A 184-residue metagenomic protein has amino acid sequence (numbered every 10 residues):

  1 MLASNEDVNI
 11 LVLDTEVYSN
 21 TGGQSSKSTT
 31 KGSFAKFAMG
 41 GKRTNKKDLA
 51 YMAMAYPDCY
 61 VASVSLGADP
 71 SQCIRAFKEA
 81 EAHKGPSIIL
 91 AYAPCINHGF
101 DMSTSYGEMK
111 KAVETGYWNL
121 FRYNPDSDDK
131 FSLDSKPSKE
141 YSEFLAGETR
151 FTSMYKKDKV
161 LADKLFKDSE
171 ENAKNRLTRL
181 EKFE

Functional and structural regions predicted by a protein language model:
M1, N5, Q24-G32, M102-K110: Short secondary-structure boundary/capping segments
M1-E6, L11, E140-Y141, L161 (+1 more regions): Short intrinsically disordered, low-complexity coil segments enriched in acidic
M1-Q24, A68-K84: Thiamine diphosphate
K27-H83, A146-S153, K159-L161: Conserved thiamine diphosphate
G40-G41, K46, M52, D163-E184: Thiamine diphosphate
G67, C73-K164, D168-E170, L180-F183: Glycine/aspartate-rich loop-and-adjacent alpha/beta segment that forms the canonical ThDP
